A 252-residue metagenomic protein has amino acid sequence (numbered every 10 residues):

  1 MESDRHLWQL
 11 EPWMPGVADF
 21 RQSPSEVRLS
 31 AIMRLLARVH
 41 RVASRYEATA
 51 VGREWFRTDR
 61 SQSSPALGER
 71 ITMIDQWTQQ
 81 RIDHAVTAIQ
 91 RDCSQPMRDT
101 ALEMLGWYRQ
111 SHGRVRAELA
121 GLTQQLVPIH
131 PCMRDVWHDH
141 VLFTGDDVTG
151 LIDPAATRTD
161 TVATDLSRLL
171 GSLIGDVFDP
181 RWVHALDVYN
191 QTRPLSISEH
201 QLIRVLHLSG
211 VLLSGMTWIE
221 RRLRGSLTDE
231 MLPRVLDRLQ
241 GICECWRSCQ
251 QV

Functional and structural regions predicted by a protein language model:
M1-F56, R60: ATP-binding pocket architecture of kinase catalytic cores
L35-R38, V42, M73, W77-Q80 (+4 more regions): Alpha-helical scaffold segments in carbohydrate-active enzymes
A48-T49, Q80-M133: An alpha-helical support segment within catalytic cores of ATP-dependent transferases
T72, Q76-Q80, H84, A88-D92 (+1 more regions): ATP/Mg2+ or Mg2+-diphosphate-binding catalytic cores that bind nucleotide phosphates or diphosphates via glycine-rich
G113-T164: Active-site acidic catalytic loop and adjacent metal/ATP-binding pocket of ATP-dependent phosphoryl transfer enzymes
V162-P194, S209-S226: Active-site activation/catalytic loop segments of kinase-like enzymes and analogous catalytic loops in related
I197-H207: All-alpha amphipathic helical-bundle segments outside canonical DNA-binding/catalytic cores that form hydrophobic
